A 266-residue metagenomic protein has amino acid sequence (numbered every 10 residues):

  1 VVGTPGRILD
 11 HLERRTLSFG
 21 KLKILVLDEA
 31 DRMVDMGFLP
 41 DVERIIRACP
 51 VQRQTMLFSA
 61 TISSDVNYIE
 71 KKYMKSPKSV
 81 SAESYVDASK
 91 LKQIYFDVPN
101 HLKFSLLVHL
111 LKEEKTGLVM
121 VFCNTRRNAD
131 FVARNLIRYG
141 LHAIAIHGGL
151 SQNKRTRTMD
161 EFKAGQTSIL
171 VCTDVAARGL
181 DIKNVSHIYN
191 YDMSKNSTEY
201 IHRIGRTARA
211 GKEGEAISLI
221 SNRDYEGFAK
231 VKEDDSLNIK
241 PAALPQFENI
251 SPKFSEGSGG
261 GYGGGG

Functional and structural regions predicted by a protein language model:
V1-F254: Conserved helicase RecA-like core
I250-G266: Intrinsically disordered, low-complexity RNA-associated tracts
